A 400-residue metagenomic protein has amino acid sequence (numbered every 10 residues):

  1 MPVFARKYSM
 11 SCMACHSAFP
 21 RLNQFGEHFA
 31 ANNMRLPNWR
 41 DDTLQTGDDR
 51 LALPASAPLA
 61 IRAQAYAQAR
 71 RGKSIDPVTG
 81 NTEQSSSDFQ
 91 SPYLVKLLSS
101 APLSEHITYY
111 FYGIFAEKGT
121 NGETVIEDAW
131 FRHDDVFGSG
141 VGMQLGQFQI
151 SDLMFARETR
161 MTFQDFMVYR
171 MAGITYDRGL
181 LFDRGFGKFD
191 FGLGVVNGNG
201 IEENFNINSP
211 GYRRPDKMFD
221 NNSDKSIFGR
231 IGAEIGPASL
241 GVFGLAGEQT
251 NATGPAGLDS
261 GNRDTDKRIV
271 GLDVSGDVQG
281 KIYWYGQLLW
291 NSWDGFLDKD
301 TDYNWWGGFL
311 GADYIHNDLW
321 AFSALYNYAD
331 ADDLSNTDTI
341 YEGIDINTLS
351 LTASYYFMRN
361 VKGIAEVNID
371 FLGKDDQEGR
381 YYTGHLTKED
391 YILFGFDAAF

Functional and structural regions predicted by a protein language model:
M1-S11: Sequence/structural segment immediately N-terminal to covalent heme-attachment motifs in c-type and related
S9-F19: The canonical Cys-X-X-Cys-His
P20-Q24, A57-R71, E83-I201, S223-V242 (+3 more regions): Outer membrane beta-barrel
F25-W39: Short cysteine/histidine-rich metal-coordination sites, predominantly Zn2+-binding motifs
W39-I61: Short Fe-S-cluster ligation motifs
L53, S87-S91, N121-E123, A172-I174 (+5 more regions): Short sequence motifs at beta-strands and strand-loop junctions characteristic of Gram-negative outer-membrane
Y66-G72, I114-T120, I150-M154, Q164-F166 (+6 more regions): Sequence/structural signature of outer-membrane beta-barrel proteins
E83-S85, A129-H133, I235-F400: Outer-membrane beta-barrel pore domains
